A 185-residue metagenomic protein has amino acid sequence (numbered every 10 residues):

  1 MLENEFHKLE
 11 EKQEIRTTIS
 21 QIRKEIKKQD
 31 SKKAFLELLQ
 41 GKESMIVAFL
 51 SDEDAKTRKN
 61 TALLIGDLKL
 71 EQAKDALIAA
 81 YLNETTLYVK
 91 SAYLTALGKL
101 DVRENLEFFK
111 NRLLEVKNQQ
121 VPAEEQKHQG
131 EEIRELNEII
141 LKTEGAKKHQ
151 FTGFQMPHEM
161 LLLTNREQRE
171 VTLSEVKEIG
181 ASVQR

Functional and structural regions predicted by a protein language model:
M1-H7, K32-S51, L70-N83, R103-E115: Amphipathic alpha-helical scaffolding segments comprising HEAT/armadillo-like alpha-solenoid repeats
M1-I19: N-terminal "cap/leader" segments of large eukaryotic alpha-helical scaffolds
E11, E53-D54, T85-T86, K117-N118 (+1 more regions): Short inter-helical turns and helix N-cap capping residues of alpha-solenoid HEAT/ARM repeat scaffolds
R16-L38, K59-L70, A79, K90-V102 (+1 more regions): Structural detector for internal amphipathic alpha-helices that build alpha-solenoid repeat scaffolds
K90, L100, K117-E124, V183: Accessory nucleic-acid engagement/destabilization modules that flank
G98, L106-L113, V121-K127: Leucine-rich solenoid repeat scaffolds
N118-F154: Long amphipathic alpha-helical scaffold segments
G145-R185: Accessory substrate-recognition/RNA-binding modules or partner subunits associated with SAM-dependent
